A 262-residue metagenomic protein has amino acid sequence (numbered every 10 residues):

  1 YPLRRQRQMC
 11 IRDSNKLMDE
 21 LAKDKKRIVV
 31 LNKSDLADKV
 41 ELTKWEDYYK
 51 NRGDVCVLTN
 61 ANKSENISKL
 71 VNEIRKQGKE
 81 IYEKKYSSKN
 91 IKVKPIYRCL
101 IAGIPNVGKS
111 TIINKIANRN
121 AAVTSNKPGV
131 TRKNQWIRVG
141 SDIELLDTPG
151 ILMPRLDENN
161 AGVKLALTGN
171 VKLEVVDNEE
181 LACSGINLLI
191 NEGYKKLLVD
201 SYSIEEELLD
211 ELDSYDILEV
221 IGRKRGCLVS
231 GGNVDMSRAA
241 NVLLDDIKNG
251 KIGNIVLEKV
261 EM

Functional and structural regions predicted by a protein language model:
Y1-I11: Single conserved hydrophobic/aromatic residue that forms the stacking wall/gate of nucleotide- or nucleobase-binding
Q6, Y48, K69-E73, K115 (+1 more regions): Alpha-helical scaffold elements adjacent to nucleotide-binding pockets in ATP/GTP-utilizing enzyme cores
R12, E80-S88, A122-N126: Active-site phosphate-binding and catalytic loops of NTP-dependent enzymes
R12-I28, S34, V40, D54-V55 (+1 more regions): Helix-rich effector regions associated with P-loop NTPase G domains
A37-A102: Canonical P-loop GTPase G-domain recognition
A61, I113, I143-L146: Conserved active-site beta-strand-loop modules that form the wall/rim of enzyme catalytic pockets and either contain
K94-I96, R119, N134: Short coil/loop residues immediately preceding or within conserved phosphate-binding loops of NTP-utilizing enzyme
R98-N118, T148: Glycine-rich phosphate-binding P-loop
